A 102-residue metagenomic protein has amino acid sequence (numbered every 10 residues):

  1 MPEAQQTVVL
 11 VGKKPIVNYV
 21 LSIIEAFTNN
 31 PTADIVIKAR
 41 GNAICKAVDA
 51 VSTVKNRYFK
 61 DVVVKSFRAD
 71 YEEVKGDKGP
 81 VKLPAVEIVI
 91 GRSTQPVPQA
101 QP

Functional and structural regions predicted by a protein language model:
M1-E3, F27-N29, F59-D61, P80: A generic structural signal for short, solvent-exposed coil/turn residues that cap or connect secondary-structure
M1-F27: Histone-fold modules and their flanking histone-like tails across chromatin and transcription assemblies
P2, F27-N30, K38, S52 (+1 more regions): Loop and turn regions of beta-sandwich accessory domains that flank beta-strands and are enriched in small/polar
Q5-T7, P31-A33, K82-V86: Core residues of folded domains in eukaryotic genome-function proteins
L10, V36-K38, E87-V89: Beta-strand cores of modular interaction/reader domains in eukaryotic scaffold and signaling proteins, especially PDZ
K14, R40, G91-S93: Structured beta-strand/turn binding interfaces of compact recognition modules in eukaryotic regulators
S22-E25, D34-V36, R40-E72: Acidic, Ser/Thr- and Gly-enriched intrinsically disordered low-complexity segments
V64-P102: C-terminal edge-of-domain segments
